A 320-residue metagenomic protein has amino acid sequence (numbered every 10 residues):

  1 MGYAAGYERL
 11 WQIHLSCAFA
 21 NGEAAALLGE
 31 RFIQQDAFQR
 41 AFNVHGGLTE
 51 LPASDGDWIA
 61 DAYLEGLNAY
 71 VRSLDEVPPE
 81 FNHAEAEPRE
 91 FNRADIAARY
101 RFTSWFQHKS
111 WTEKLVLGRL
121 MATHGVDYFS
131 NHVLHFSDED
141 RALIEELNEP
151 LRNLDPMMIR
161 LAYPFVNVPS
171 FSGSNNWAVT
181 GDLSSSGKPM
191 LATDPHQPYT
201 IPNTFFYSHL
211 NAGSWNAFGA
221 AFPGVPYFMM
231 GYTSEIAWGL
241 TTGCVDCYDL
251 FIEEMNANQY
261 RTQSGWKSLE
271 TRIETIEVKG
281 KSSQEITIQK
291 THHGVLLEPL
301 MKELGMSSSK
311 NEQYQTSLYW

Functional and structural regions predicted by a protein language model:
M1-M190, P195, Y227, T291-N311 (+1 more regions): Substrate-recognition/specificity elements adjacent to catalytic centers across diverse enzyme folds
L15-R31, Q263-T287, K310-W320: A short, charged
L151-L154, N216-H292: Compact, glycine/acidic-enriched structural inserts
F171, L183-G187, L191, L210-A212 (+2 more regions): Short, glycine/acidic-rich beta->alpha junctions
N175, K188, T193, T204-F206 (+6 more regions): Structural beta-strand/beta-sheet cores of well-ordered domains, especially the beta-sheet scaffolds that support
S185-G187, Q197-T200, I236-W238, V245-Y248 (+1 more regions): Flexible loop/turn segments at secondary-structure boundaries
Q197-L210: Short active-site loop/helix that positions an aromatic residue
N203, G239-L240, Y248-F251, L297-K302: Short conserved micro-motifs at the rims of enzyme active sites and ligand-binding pockets
